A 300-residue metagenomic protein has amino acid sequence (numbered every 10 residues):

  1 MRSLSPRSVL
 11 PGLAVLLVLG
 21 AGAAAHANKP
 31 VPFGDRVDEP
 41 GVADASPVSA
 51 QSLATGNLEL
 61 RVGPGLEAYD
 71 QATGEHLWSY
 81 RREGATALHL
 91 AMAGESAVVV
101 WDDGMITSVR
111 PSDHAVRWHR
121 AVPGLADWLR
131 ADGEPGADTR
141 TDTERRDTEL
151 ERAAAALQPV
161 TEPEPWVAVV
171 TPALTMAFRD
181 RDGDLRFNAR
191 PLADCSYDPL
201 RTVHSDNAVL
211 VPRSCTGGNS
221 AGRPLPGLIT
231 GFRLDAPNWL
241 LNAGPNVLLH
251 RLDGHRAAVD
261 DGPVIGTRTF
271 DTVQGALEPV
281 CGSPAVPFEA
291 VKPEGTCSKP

Functional and structural regions predicted by a protein language model:
M1-P300: Secretory-pathway ectodomains
